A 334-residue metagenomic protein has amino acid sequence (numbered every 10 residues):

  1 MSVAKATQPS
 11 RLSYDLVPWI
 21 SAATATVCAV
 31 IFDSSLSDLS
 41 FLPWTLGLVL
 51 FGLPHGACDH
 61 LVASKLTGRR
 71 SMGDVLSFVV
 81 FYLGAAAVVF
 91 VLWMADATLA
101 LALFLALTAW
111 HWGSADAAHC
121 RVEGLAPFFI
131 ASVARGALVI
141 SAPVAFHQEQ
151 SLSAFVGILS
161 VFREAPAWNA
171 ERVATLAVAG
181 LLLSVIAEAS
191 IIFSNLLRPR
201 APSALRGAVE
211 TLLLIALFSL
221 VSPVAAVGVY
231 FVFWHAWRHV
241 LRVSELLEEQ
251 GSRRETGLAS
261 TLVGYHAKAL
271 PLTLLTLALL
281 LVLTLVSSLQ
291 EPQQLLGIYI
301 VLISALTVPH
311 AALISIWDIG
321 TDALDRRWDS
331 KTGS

Functional and structural regions predicted by a protein language model:
V3-A4, G56-L66, A109-V122, I186-R200 (+1 more regions): C-terminal ends of transmembrane helices
V3-S21: N-terminal membrane topogenic signal
A22-A29, V80-F90, A208-L217: Hydrophobic, membrane-inserted alpha-helices
V27-L42, V286-E291: Short, hydrophobic transmembrane alpha-helix segments
V49-G56, L105-A117, F233-V243, A305-P309: Alpha-helical transmembrane segments and their membrane-interface exit regions
G68, V75-L76, A87-F146, V156-P166: Membrane-interface helix-loop-helix junctions at boundaries between adjacent transmembrane segments
S114-A118, Y230-L262, H266: Predominantly late transmembrane helices and immediately cytosolic-facing juxtamembrane segments
A115, I130-S151, R172-I191, V209-P223 (+3 more regions): Alpha-helical transmembrane segments of multi-pass integral membrane proteins
